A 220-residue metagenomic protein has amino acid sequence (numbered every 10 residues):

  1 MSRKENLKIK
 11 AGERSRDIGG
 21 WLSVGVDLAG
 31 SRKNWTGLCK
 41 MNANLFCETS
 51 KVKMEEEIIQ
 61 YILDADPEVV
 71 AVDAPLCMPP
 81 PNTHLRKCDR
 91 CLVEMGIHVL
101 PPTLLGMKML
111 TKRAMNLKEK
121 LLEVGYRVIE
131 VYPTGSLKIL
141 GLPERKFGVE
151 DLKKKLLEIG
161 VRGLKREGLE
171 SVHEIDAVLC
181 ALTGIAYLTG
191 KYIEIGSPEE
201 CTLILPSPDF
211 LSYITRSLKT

Functional and structural regions predicted by a protein language model:
S2-T220: Phosphate- and other anionic-substrate recognition elements at nucleic-acid/protein interfaces
